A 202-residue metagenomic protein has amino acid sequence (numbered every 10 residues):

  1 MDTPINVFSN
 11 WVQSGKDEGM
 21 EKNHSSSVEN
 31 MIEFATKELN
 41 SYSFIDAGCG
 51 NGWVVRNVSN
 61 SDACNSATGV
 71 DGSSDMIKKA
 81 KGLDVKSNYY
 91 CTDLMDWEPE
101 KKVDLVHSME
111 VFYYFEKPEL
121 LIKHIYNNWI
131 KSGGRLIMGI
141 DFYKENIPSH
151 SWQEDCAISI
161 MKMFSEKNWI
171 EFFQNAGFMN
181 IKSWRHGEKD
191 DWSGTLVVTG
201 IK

Functional and structural regions predicted by a protein language model:
M1-K37, K144-E145: Conserved class I S-adenosyl-L-methionine
I45-D96: Class I SAM-dependent methyltransferase SAM/SAH-binding core
H107: A conserved beta-strand element that flanks and buttresses the S-adenosyl-L-methionine
E119-S132: A short glycine-rich, Lys/Arg-flanked "PGG" loop and its adjoining helix->strand segment in the class I
G133-D141: Conserved beta-strand signature within the Rossmann-like core of class I S-adenosyl-L-methionine
D141-I160: Short, glycine-/aromatic-enriched active-site segment of Class I SAM-dependent methyltransferases
M161-A176: Short alpha-helix
R185-K202: Core SAM-dependent methyltransferase catalytic element
